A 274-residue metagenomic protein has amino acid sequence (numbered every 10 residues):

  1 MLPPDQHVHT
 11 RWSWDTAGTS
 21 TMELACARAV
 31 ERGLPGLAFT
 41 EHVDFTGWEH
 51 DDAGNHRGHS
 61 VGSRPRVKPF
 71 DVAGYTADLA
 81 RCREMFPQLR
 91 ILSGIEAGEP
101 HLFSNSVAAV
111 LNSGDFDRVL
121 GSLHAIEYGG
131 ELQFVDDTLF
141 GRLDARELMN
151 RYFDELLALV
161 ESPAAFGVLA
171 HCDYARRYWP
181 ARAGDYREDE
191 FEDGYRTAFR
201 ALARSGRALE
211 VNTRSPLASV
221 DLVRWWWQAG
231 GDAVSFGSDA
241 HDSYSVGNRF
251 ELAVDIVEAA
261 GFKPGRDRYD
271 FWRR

Functional and structural regions predicted by a protein language model:
M1-H101, R176-D189, T197, G237 (+2 more regions): An N-terminally biased module of ancient metal coordination in phosphate/nucleic-acid-related enzymes
L2-D5, G36-A38, R90-G94, D117-L120 (+3 more regions): Structural preference for beta-strand elements that scaffold enzyme active sites
V30, N112, V160-S162, W227 (+1 more regions): Non-catalytic positions within long, well-ordered alpha-helices that form the structural scaffold/packing of enzyme
G33-P35, D115, A164-A165, G230 (+1 more regions): Short loop/turn motifs at secondary-structure junctions
H42-V43, H124, C172, R214-S215 (+2 more regions): Residue-level "edge-of-site" marker
D51, G58-R204: Extended substrate/RNA-proximal surfaces in nucleic-acid metabolism proteins
E190-R249, K263-P264: Active-site-adjacent C-terminal substructures of enzyme catalytic domains
N248-R274: Mid-to-C-terminal alpha-helical segments outside catalytic/metal-binding sites
